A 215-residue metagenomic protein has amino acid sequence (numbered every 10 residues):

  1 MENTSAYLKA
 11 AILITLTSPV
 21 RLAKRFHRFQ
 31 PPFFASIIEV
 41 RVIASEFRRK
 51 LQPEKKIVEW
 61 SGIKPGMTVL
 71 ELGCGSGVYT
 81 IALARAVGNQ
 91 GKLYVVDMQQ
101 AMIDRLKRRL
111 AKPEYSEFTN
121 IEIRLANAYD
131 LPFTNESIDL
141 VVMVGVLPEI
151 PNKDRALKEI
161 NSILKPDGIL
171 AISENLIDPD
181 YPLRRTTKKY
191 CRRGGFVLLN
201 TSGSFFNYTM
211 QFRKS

Functional and structural regions predicted by a protein language model:
T4-T68: Class I SAM-dependent transferase core
L70-L72, S76-D130: Class I SAM-dependent methyltransferase SAM/SAH-binding core
V87-G88, I150-P151, L164-P166: Helix-to-beta-strand junctions that scaffold the AdoMet/dcAdoMet cofactor pocket in Class I SAM-dependent enzymes
Y129-L140: A short acidic, Gly/Pro-enriched loop at the edge of an enzyme's catalytic core that lines a small-molecule cofactor
D139-P151: A short SAM/SAH-binding and catalytic strip from SAM-dependent methyltransferases
D154-I169: A short glycine-rich, Lys/Arg-flanked "PGG" loop and its adjoining helix->strand segment in the class I
A171-G194: Conserved class I S-adenosyl-L-methionine
G203-S215: Core SAM-dependent methyltransferase catalytic element
